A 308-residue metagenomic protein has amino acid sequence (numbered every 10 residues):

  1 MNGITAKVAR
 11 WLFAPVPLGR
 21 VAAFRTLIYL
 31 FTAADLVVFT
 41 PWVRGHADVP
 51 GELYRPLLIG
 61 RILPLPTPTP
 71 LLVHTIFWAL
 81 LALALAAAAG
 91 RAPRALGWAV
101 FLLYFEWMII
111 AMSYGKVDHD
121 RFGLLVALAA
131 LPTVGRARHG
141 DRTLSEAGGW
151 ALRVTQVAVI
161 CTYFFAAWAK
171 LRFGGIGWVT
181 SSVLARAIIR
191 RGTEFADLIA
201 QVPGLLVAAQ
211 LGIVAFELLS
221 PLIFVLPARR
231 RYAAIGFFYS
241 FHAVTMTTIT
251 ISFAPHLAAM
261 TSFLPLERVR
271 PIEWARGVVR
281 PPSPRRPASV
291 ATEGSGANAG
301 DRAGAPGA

Functional and structural regions predicted by a protein language model:
M1-A308: Alpha-helical membrane-anchoring segments
